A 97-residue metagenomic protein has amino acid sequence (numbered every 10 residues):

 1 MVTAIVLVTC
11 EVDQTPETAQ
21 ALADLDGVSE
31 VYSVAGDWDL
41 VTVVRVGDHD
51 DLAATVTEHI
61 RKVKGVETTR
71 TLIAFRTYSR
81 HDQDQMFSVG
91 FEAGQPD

Functional and structural regions predicted by a protein language model:
M1-D97: A compositional/biophysical signature of low hydrophobicity enriched in polar/charged and small residues
